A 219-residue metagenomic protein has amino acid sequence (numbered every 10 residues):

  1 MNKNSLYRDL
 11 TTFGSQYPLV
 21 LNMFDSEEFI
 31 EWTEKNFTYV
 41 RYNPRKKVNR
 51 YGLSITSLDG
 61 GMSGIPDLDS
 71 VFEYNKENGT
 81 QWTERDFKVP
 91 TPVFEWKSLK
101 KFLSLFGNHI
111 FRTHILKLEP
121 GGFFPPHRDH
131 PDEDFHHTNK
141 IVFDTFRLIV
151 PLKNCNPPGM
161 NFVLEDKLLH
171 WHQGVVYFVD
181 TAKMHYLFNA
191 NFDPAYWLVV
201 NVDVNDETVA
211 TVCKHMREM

Functional and structural regions predicted by a protein language model:
M1-H109: Non-heme Fe(II)/2-oxoglutarate
D9, D25, D59, D67-D69 (+7 more regions): Acidic-enriched, low-complexity/disordered segments with a strong bias for Aspartate over Glutamate
G14-P18, T145-R147, W197: Intrinsic-disorder/low-complexity, polar/charged segments enriched in Ser/Thr/Lys/Arg/Asp/Glu/Gln
P18, P44, P66, P90-P92 (+5 more regions): Proline-rich intrinsically disordered, low-complexity coils
L99-Y177: Catalytic core of non-heme Fe(II) oxygenases with the double-stranded beta-helix
P151, P158-M219: Catalytic core of Fe(II)/2-oxoglutarate
